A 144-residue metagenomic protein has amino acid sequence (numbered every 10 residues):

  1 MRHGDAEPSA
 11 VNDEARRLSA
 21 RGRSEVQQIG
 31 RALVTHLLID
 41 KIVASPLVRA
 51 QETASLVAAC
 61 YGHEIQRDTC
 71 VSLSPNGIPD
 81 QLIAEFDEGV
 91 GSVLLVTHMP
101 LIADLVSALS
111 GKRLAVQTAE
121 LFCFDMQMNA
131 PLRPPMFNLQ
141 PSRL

Functional and structural regions predicted by a protein language model:
M1-C70, S74-G77, E85, I102 (+1 more regions): Active-site-proximal alpha-helix that buttresses catalytic centers in soluble enzyme cores
K41-V43, L94, C123: A structural signal for isolated positions on well-ordered beta-strands in alpha/beta enzyme cores
D80-G89, A130: Short, surface-exposed amphipathic charged segments that create phosphate/polyanion-binding patches used for binding
G89-T97, L101: Generic beta-sheet signal
S110-L144: Domain-level recognition of soluble alpha/beta enzyme cores, biased toward histidine phosphatases/phosphomutases
